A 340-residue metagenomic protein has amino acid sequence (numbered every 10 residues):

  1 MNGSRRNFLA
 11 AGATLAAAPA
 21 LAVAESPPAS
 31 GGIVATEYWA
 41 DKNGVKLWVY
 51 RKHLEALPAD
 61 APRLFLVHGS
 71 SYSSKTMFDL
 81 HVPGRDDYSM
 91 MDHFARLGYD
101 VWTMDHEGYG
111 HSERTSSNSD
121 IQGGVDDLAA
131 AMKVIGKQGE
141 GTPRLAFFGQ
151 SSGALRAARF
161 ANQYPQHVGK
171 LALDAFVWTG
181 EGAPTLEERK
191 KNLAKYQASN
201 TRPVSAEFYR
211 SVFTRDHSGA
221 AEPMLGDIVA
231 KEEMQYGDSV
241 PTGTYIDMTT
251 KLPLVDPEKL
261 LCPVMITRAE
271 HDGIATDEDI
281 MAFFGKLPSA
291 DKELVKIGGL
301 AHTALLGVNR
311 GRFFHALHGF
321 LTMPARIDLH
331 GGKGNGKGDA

Functional and structural regions predicted by a protein language model:
N7-E25: N-terminal export signals
P27-L57: N-terminal cap/lid segment of alpha/beta-hydrolase-fold proteins
P58-A59, L64-R96: Short, surface-exposed "cap/lid" segments of acyl-processing enzymes
D126-P143: Conserved acidic catalytic loop of the alpha/beta-hydrolase fold
P143, S152-A172, F176-T179: Conserved hydrolase catalytic core segment
G182-T267: Alpha/beta-hydrolase
G273-D279: Conserved alpha/beta-hydrolase "acid-adjacent" motif
L300-R310: Catalytic histidine-centered segment of alpha/beta-hydrolase-like enzymes
